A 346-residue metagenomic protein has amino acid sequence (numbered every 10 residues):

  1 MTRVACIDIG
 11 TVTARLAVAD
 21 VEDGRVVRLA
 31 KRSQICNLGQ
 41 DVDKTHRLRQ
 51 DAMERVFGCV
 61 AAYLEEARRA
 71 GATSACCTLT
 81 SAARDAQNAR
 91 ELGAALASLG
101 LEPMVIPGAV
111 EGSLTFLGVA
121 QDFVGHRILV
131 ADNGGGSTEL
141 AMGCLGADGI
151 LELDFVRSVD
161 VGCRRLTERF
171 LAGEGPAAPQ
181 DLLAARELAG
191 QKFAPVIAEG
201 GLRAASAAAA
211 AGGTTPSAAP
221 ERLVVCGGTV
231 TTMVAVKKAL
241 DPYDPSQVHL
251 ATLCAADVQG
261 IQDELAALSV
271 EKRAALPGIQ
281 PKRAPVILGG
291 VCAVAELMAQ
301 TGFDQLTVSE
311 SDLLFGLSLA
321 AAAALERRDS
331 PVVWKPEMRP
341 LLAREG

Functional and structural regions predicted by a protein language model:
T2-V27: N-terminal basic/disordered segments at the start of proteins
V4, V18-V21, N37, D41-A70 (+3 more regions): Helical "lid/coupling" subdomains associated with nucleotide-phosphate turnover
D8-T13, A131-S137, C226-T229, E310-D312: A short acidic Gly-Thr/Ser loop motif
V12, T73, D304: Short acidic/polar active-site loop segments enriched in Thr and Asp
A14-A19, T138-G143, M233: Short beta-strand scaffold segments in enzyme catalytic cores
G24-L29, D148-D154: Beta-strand initiation motifs
V119, R127-L145: A generic, well-ordered mixed alpha/beta core segment in the N-terminal half of proteins
